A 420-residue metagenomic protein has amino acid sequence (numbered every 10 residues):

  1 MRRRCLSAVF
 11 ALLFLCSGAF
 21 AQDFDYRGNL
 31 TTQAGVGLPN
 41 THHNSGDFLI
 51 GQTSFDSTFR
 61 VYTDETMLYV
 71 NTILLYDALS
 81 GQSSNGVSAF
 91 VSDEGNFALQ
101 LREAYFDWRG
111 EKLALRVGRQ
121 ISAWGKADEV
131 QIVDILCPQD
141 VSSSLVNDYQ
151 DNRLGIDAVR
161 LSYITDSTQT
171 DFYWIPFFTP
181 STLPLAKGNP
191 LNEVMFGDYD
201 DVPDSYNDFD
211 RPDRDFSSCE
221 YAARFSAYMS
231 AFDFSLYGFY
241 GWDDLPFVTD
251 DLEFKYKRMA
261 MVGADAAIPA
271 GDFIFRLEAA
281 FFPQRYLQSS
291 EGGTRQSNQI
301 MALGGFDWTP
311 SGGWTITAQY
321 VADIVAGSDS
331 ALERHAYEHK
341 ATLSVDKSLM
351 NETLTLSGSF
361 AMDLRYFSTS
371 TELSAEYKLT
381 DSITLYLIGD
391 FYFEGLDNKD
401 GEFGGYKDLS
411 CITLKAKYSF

Functional and structural regions predicted by a protein language model:
G28-L30, V70-T72, V117, L161 (+9 more regions): Membrane-embedded beta-strand positions of outer-membrane beta-barrel proteins
T32-L38, T63-E65, L74-A78, G110-K112 (+12 more regions): Transmembrane beta-strands of outer-membrane beta-barrel pores
N44-G51, S92-A98, Y149-D151, P212-S217 (+5 more regions): Replace "Gram-negative outer membrane beta-barrel proteins" with "bacterial and organellar outer membrane beta-barrel
F55-V61, E103-W108, V159-Y163, A223-A227 (+8 more regions): Residues on the lipid-exposed face of transmembrane beta-strands in outer-membrane beta-barrel proteins
R60-P190, S230, E394: Outer membrane beta-barrel
E65-Y69, K112-L115, S167-T170, A231-F234 (+4 more regions): Repeated loop/turn-to-beta-strand initiation elements of outer-membrane beta-barrel proteins
G241, A267-S289, G293-A361: Detector for outer-membrane/organellar transmembrane beta-barrel domains, recognizing the amphipathic beta-strand
Y406-F420: Outer-membrane beta-barrel "beta-signal"
